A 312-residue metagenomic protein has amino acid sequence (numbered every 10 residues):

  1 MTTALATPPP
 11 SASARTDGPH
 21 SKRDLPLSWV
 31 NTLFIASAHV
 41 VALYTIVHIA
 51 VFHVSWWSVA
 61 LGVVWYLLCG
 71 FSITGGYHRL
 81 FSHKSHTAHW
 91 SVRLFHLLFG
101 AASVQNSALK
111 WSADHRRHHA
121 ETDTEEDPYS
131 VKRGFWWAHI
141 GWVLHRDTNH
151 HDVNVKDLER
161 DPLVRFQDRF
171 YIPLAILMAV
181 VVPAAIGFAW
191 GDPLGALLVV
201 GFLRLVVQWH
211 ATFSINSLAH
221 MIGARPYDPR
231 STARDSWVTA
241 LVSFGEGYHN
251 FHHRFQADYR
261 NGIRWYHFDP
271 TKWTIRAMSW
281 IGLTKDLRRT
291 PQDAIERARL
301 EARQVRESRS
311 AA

Functional and structural regions predicted by a protein language model:
M1-F213, D258-A312: Non-catalytic, topology-defining segments of multipass membrane proteins
R79, S217, M221, H253: Catalytic glutamate of the conserved HExxH
L158-L163, I222-Y248, R254-F255: Active-site-proximal inter-transmembrane loops
Q208-P226: C-terminal accessory segments of proteins
